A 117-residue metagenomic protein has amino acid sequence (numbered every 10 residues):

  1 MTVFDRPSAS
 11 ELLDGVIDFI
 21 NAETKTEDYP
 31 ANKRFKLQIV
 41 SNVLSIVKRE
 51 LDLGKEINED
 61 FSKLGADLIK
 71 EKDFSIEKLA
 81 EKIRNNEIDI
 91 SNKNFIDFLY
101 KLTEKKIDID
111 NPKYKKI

Functional and structural regions predicted by a protein language model:
M1-K33: Short terminal alpha-helical segments
P7, E11, F35-Q38, N42 (+3 more regions): Alpha-helix boundary/N-cap detector
I17, T24, D28, L64-D67 (+3 more regions): Intrinsic, low-complexity terminal and presequence regions
F19, L44-E56: Conserved mixed alpha/beta catalytic, RNA-binding, or beta-rich assembly cores of soluble enzyme, regulatory
L37, S41-L44, A80, Y100: Generic structural concept
L51-I90: Amphipathic protein-protein interaction modules
F74-I117: Amphipathic alpha-helical binding modules
